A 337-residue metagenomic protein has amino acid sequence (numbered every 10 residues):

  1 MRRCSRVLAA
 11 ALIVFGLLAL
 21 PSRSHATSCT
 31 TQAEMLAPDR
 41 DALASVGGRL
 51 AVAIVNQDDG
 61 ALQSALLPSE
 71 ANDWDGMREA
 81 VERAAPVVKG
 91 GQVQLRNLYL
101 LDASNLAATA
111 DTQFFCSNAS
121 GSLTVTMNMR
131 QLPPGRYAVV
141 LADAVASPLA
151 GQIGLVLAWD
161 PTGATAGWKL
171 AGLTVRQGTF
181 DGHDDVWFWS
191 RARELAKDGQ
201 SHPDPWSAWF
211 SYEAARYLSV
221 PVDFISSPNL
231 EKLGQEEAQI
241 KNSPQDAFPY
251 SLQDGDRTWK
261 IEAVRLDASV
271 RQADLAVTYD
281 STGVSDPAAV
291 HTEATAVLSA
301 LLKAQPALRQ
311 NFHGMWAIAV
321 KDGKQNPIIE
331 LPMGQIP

Functional and structural regions predicted by a protein language model:
M1-A11: Bacterial N-terminal signal peptides that target proteins for export
A9-A19: Bacterial N-terminal signal peptides
S24-N56, T174-F188: Short, low-complexity N-terminal intrinsically disordered segments enriched in polar/charged residues
T27, Y137-D184, W259-E262, L266-V284 (+2 more regions): Short beta-strand edge/turn micro-motifs at domain boundaries
S28-P38, A44-G48, G60-T124, R216-P244: Short solvent-exposed beta->alpha transition segments
D75, E82-A150, G182, N242-G283: Surface-exposed, charged secondary-structure patches
D181-N242: Alpha-helical protein-protein interaction scaffolds
P244-S251, S285-T295, L302: Short Lys/Arg-enriched alpha/beta "domain-start" segment
